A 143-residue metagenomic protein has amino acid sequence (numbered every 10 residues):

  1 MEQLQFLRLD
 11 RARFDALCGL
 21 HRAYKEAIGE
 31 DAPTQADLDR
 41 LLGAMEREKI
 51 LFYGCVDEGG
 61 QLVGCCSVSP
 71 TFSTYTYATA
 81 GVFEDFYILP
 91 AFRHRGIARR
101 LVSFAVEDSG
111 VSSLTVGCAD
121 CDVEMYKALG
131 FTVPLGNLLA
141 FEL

Functional and structural regions predicted by a protein language model:
Q3-G19: A short beta-loop-alpha structural element at the N-terminal edge of CoA-dependent acyl/N-acetyltransferase catalytic
L17-K25, D37-L42: Hydrophobic alpha-helical core bundles mediating ligand binding, dimerization, or RNAP-core interactions
G19-A32, T74: Helix-loop element at the rim of GNAT/NAT acetyltransferase active sites that forms part of the acceptor-substrate
G43-G54, V82: A short helix-loop-beta-strand connector motif used in the catalytic cores of GNAT acetyltransferases and, in some
G54, Q61-P70, Y87: Conserved beta-strand in the GNAT
A78-P90: Conserved acetyl-CoA binding element of GNAT-fold acetyltransferases
I88, H94-E107: Conserved acetyl-CoA-binding loop-helix of GNAT-fold acetyltransferases
R99, L114-V116, D120-F141: Conserved active-site alpha-helix within GNAT-family acetyltransferase domains
